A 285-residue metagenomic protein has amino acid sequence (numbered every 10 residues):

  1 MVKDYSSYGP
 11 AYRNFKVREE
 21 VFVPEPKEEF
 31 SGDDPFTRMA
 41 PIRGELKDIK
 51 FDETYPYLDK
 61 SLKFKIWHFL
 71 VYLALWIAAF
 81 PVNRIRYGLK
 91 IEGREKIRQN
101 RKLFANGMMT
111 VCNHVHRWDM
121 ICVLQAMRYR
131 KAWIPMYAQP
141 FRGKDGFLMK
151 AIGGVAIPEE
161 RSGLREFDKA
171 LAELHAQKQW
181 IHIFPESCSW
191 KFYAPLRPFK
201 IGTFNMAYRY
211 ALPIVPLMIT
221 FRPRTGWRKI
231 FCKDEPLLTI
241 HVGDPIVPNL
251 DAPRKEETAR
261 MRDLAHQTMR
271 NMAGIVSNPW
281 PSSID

Functional and structural regions predicted by a protein language model:
M1-I49, T54, D168-D285: Non-catalytic C-terminal accessory region of glycerolipid acyltransferases and related lyso-lipid remodeling enzymes
V2-M108, W118-C122, G146: Membrane-anchoring hydrophobic helices of lipid-metabolizing enzymes
H68, N83-L89, T110-C112, I134 (+2 more regions): Short, flexible loop segments at the rims of nucleotide/cofactor-binding pockets, characterized by
I85, R130, A151-I152, Q177 (+1 more regions): Structured helix-beta-strand junction loops
Y87-R94, L164-R165, R222-R224: Short gly/ser/thr-rich secondary-structure transition/capping motifs
I91, I134, G154-A156, I214-P216 (+1 more regions): Conserved beta-strand scaffold positions in the cores of enzyme catalytic domains, especially in NTP/NDP-utilizing
K102-R161: Catalytic core of membrane glycerolipid acyltransferases/transacylases, capturing the structured, soluble-facing
